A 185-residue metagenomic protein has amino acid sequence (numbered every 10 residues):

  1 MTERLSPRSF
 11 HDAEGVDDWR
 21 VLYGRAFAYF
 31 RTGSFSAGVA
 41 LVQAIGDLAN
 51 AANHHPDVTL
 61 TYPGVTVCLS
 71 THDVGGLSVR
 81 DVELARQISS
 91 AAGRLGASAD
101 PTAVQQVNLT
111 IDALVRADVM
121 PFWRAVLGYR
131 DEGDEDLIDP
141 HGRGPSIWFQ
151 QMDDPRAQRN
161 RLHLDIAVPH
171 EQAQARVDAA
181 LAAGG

Functional and structural regions predicted by a protein language model:
M1-R4, G75, V79-P101, A113-E132 (+1 more regions): Glyoxalase I/VOC metalloenzyme domain signal
M1-V16, L22-D73, V82-N108, D118: Charge-rich, low-complexity N-terminal segments
Q43, E132-G133: Positively charged, low-complexity terminal tracts and the immediately adjacent first secondary-structure elements
